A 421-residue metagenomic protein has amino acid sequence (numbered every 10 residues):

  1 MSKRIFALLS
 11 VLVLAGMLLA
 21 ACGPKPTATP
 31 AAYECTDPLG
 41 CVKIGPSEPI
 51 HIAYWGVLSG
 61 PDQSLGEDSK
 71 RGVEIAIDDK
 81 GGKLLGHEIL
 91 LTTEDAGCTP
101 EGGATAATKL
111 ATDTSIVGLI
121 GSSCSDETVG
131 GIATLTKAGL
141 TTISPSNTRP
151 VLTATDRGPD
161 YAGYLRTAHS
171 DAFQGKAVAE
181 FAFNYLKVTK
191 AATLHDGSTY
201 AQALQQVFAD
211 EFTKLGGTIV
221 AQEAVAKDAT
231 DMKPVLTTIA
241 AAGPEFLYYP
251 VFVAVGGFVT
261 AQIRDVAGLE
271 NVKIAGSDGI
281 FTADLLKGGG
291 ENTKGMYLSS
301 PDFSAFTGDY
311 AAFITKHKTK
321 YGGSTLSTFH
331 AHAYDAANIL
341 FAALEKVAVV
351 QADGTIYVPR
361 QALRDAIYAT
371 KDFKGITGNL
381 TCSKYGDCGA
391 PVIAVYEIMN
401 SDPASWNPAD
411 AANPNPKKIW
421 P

Functional and structural regions predicted by a protein language model:
S2-L8, C22-P421: Extracytosolic ligand-binding ectodomains
L12-V13: Repetitive helical segments and hydrophobic/amphipathic motifs
G16-A21: C-terminal motif of bacterial Sec signal peptides marking the signal peptidase cleavage site
